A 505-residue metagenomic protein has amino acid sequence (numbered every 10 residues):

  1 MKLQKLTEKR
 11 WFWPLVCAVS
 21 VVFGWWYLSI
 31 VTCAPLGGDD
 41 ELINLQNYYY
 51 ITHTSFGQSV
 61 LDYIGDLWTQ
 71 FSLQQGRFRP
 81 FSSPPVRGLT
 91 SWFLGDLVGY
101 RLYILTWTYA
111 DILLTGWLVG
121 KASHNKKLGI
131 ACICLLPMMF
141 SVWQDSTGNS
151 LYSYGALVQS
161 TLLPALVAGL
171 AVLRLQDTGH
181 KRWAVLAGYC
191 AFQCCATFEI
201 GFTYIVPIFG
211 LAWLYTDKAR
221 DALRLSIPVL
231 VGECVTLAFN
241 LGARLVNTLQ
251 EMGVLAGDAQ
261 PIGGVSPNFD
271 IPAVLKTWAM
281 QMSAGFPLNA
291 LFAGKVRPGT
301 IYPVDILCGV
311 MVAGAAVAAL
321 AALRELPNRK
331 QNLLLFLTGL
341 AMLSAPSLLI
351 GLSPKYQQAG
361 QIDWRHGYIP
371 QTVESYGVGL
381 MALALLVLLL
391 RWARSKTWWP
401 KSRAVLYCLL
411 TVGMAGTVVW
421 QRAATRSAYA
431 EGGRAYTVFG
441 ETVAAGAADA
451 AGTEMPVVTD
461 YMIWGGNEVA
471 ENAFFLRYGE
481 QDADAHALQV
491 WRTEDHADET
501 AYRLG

Functional and structural regions predicted by a protein language model:
K2-A131, K218-E233, N247-L333, K396-G505: Intrinsically disordered, polar/acidic, low-complexity terminal segments
L113-L118, V167-R174, I208-W213, E233 (+3 more regions): Transmembrane alpha-helices and membrane-interface helical segments of multi-pass integral membrane enzymes
V119-D145, L163: Transmembrane-helix signature of polytopic, membrane-embedded enzymes that assemble or transfer cell-envelope glycans
L135, P327-Q358, Y407-M414: Transmembrane alpha-helix segments characteristic of polytopic inner-membrane glycan-assembly/cell-envelope
L157-V158, S353, Q357-L388: Hydrophobic/aromatic-rich transmembrane helices and adjacent perimembrane loops
S160-A184, R220: Membrane-interface transmembrane helices that cradle and orient dolichyl/undecaprenyl
R182-E199, Y204: Membrane-interface alpha helices of multi-pass inner-membrane proteins
T203-L237, L241, L245: Perimembrane helix-loop-helix junctions
